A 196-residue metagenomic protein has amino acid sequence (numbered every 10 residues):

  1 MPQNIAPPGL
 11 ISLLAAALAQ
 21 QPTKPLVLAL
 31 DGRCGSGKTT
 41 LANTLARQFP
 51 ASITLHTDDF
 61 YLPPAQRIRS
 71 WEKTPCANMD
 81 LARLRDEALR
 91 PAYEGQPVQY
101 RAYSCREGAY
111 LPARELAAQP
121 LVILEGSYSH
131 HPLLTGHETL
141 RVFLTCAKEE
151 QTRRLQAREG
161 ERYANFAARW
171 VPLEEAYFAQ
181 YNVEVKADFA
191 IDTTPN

Functional and structural regions predicted by a protein language model:
M1-L28: Extreme N-terminal, non-catalytic leader segments that precede Walker-type/kinase nucleotide-binding cores
R33: P-loop (Walker A) phosphate-binding loop of NTP-binding proteins
K38: Conserved lysine of the Walker
L41: Hydrophobic positions on the alpha1 helix immediately C-terminal to the Walker A/P-loop
A51-A65: Short beta-strand-centered segment that lines the nucleotide-binding/catalytic pocket of NTP-utilizing
Q66-A109, L121: Conserved nucleotide-sensing/catalytic segment adjacent to the nucleotide-binding pocket in NTP-handling enzymes
A109, H131, E161-N196: Small-molecule kinase domains that catalyze NTP-dependent phosphoryl transfer to phosphate-bearing small molecules
A109-R158: ATP-dependent NMP and nucleoside kinases share a basic, alpha-helical "lid"
